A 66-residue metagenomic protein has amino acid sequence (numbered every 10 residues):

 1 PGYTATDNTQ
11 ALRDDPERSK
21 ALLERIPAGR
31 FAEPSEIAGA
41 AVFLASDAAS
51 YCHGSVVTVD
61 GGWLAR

Functional and structural regions predicted by a protein language model:
Y3-R25: A glycine/serine/threonine-rich, flexible loop-to-helix segment that serves as the NAD(P) cofactor-binding "lid"
I26-I37, A48: A conserved structural motif in NAD(P)-dependent oxidoreductases
A41: Conserved HRD-motif arginine in the catalytic loop of eukaryotic-like protein kinases
C52-G54: Short, small/polar-rich loop/turn modules that mediate ligand/substrate recognition or access, typified
W63-R66: Short hydrophobic/aromatic patches at helix-to-coil boundaries
